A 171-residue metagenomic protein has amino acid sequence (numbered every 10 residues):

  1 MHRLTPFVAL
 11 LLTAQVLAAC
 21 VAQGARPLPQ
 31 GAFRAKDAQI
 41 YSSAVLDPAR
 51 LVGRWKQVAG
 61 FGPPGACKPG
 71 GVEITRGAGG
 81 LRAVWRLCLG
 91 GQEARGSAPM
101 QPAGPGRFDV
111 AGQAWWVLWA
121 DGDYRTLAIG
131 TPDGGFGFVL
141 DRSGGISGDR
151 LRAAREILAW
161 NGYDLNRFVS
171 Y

Functional and structural regions predicted by a protein language model:
H2-L4, Q15, C20-Y171: A beta-rich soluble binding module of mature secreted/lumenal proteins
L12: Flanking scaffold residues of small Cys/His-coordinated metal-binding clusters
